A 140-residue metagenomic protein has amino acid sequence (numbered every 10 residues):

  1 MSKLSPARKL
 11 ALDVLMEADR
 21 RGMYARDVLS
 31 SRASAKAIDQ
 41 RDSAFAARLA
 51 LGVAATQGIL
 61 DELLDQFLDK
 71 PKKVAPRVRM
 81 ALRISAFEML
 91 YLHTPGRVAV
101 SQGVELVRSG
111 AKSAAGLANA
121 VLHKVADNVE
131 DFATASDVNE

Functional and structural regions predicted by a protein language model:
M1-E140: Class I Rossmann-like S-adenosyl-L-methionine
